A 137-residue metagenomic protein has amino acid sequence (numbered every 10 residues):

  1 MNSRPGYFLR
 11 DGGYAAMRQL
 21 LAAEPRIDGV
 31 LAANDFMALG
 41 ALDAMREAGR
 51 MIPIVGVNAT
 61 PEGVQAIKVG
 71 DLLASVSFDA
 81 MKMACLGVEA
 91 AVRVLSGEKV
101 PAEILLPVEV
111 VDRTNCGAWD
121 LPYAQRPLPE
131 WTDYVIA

Functional and structural regions predicted by a protein language model:
M1-A16, L31-M37, N58-E62, F78-L86: Hinge/beta->alpha junction and helix N-cap segments in small-molecule ligand-binding domains
N2-S3, I54, S75, E103 (+1 more regions): Conserved beta-strand scaffold positions in the cores of enzyme catalytic domains, especially in NTP/NDP-utilizing
Y14, R18-Q19, D43, E47 (+1 more regions): Short helices/loops that flank or line small-molecule/ion binding pockets
A22-R26, M45-I52: Short helix-capping segments at alpha-helix termini
G29, A74: Short, Asp-centered acidic motifs that coordinate Mg2+ and/or phosphate in catalytic or ligand-binding sites
N58-L73, D120-P122: Flexible loop/hinge segments that line or gate small-molecule binding clefts
K82-A137: Hinge/cleft segment of the Venus flytrap/periplasmic-binding protein
